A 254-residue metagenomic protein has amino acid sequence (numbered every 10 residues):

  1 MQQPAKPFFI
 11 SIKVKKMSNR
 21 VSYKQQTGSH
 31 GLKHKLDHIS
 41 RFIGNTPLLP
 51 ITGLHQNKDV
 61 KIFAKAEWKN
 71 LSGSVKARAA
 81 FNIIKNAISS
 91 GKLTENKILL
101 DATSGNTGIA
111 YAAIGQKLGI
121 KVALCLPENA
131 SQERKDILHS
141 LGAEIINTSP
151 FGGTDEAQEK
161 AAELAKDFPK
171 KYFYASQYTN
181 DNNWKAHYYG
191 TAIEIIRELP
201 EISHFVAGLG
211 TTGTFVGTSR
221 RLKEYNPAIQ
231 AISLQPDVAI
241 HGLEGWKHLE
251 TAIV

Functional and structural regions predicted by a protein language model:
M1-Q2, K16: Short linear sequence motifs
Q3-P7: Cationic, low-complexity basic patches in intrinsically disordered or flexible, solvent-exposed regions
F9-V254: PLP-dependent amino-acid enzyme catalytic core
